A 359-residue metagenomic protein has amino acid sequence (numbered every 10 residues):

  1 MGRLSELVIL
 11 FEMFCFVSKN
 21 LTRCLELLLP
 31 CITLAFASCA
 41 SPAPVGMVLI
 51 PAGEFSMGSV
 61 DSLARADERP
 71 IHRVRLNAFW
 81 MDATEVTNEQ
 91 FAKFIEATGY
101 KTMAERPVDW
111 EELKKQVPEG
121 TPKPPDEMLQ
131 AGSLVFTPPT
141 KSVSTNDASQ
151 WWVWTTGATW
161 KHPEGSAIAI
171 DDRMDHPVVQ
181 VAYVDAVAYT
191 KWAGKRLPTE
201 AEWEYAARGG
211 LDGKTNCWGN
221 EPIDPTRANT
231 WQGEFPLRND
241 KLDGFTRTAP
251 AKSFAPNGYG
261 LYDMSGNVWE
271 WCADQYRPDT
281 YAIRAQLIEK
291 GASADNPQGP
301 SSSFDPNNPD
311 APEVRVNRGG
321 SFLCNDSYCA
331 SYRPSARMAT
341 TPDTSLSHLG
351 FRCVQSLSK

Functional and structural regions predicted by a protein language model:
M1-T22: N-terminal secretory signal peptides that target proteins for export/translocation
C24-C31: Sec-dependent N-terminal signal peptides
I32, F36-P44: Bacterial Sec-dependent signal peptides at the C-terminal "C-region" and cleavage site
L49-I50, E54-S56, V60-D61, P107-P334 (+2 more regions): Functional-site microenvironments in short loops/helix caps that host divalent-cation chemistry
F79, F94-M103, A193-G194: Short capping motifs at secondary-structure boundaries
A83, N88-I95, A182-A188, E204: Short, solvent-exposed alpha-helical surface patches in non-cytosolic proteins
V86, D274-Y276, S358-K359: Acidic glycine-/aspartate-rich tracts in secreted/extracellular proteins
S347-K359: Short, structured beta-strand segments at or near domain termini in extracellular proteins/domains
